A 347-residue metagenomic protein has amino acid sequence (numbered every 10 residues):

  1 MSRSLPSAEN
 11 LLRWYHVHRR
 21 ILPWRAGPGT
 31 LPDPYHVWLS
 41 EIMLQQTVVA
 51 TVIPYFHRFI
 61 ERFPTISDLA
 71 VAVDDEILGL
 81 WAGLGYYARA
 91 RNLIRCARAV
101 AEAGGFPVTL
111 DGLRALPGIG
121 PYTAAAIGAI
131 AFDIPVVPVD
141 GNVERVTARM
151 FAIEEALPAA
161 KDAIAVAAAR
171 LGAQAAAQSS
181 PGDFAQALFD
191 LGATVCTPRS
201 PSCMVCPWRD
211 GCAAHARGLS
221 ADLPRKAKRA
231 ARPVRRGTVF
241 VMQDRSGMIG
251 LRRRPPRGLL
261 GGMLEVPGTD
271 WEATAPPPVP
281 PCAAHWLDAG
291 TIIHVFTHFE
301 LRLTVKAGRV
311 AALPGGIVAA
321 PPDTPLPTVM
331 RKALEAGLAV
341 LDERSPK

Functional and structural regions predicted by a protein language model:
M1-A26, A193-K347: Intrinsically disordered, low-complexity, charged terminal extensions of DNA damage-control enzymes
L5, E9-A221, R232: Catalytic cores of DNA base-excision repair glycosylases
